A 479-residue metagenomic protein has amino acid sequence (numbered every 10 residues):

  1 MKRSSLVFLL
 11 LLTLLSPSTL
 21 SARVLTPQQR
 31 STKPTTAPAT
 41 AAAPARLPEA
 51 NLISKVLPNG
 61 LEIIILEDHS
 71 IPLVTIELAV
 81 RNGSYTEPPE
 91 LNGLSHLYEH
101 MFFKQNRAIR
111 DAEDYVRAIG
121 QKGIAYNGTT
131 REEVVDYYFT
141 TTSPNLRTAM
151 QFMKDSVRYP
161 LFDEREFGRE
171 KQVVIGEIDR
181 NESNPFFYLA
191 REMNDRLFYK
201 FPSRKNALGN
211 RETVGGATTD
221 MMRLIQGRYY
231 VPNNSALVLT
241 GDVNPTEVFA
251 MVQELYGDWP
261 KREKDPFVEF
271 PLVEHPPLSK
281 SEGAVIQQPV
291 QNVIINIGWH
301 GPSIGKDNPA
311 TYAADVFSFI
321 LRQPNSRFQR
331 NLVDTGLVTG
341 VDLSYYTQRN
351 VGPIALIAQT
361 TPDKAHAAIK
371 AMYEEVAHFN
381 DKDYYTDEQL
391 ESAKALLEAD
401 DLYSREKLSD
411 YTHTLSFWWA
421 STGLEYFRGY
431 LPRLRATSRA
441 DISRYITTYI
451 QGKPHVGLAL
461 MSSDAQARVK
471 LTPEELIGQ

Functional and structural regions predicted by a protein language model:
M1-F8: Bacterial N-terminal signal peptides that target proteins for export
F8-P17: Bacterial N-terminal signal peptides
L25-S31, Y199-K200, A207, V231-P232 (+3 more regions): An aromatic/glycine/proline-enriched structural segment found at the starts of mature extracellular/organellar domains
A37-K55, E177, D195-S235, E269-E274 (+4 more regions): Histidine-acidic residue clusters that define the catalytic metal-binding segment of zinc metallopeptidase domains
A41-A79: Mature N-terminal segment immediately following signal peptide/propeptide cleavage in secreted/periplasmic
L66, I71-L97, D111-S156, F187-E212 (+6 more regions): M16 family metallopeptidases and their MPP-like homologs
M101-A108: Catalytic Zn2+-binding segment of zinc metalloproteases
D155-F162, L255-E263, E374-D383: A common structural junction motif
